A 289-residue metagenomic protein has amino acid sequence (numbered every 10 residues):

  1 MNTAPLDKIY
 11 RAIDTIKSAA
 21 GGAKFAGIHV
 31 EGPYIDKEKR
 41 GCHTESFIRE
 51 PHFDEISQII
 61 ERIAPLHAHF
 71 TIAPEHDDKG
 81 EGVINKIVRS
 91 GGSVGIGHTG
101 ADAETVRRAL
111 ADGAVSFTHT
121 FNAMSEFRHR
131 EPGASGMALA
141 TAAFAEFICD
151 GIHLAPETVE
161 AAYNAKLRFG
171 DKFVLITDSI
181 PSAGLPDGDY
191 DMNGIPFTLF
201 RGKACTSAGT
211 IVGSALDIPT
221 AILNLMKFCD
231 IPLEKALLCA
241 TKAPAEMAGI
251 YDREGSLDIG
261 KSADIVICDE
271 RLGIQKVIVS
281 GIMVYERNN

Functional and structural regions predicted by a protein language model:
M1-L66: Divalent-metal coordination cores built from histidine and acidic residues
K8-G22, E81-S93, P232-L237, R253: Short, electropositive alpha-helical surface patch
Y10-K17, I56-S57, I84, V106 (+2 more regions): Generic structural signal for well-ordered alpha-helices, preferentially at hydrophobic/aromatic core positions
V30, I87, F117, L225 (+3 more regions): Conserved, mostly hydrophobic/aromatic
K37-A64, R108-T120, E131-F144, P186-L216: Active-site gating loops and adjacent loop-to-helix segments of metal-dependent hydrolytic enzymes
E61-L185: Active-site core of metal-dependent hydrolases
G136-F147, N164-T177, S182-I267: His/Asp/Glu-enriched, well-ordered alpha-helical/loop segment that forms or immediately abuts the divalent-metal
R253, S262-K276, S280-N288: C-terminal regulatory/interaction regions
